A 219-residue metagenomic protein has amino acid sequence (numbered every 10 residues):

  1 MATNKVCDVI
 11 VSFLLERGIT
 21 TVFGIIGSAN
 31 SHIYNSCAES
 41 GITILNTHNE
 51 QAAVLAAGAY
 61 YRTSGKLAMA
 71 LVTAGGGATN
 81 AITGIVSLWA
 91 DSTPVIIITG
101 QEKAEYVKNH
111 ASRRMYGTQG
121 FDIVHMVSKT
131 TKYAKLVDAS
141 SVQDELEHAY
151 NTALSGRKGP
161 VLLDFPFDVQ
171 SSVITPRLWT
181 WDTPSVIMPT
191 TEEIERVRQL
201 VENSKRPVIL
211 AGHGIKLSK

Functional and structural regions predicted by a protein language model:
M1-K219: N-terminal alpha/beta PP-like core and its mobile active-site loop of ThDP/TPP-dependent enzymes
